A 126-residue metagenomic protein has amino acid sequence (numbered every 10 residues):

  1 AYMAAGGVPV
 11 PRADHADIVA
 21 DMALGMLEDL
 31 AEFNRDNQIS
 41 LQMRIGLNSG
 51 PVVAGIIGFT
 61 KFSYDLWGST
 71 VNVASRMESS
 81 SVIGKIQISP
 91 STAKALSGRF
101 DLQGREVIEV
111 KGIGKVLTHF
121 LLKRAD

Functional and structural regions predicted by a protein language model:
A1-I18, E32-V71, L96-R99, V116-F120: Catalytic core of nucleotidyl cyclases, primarily class III adenylyl/guanylyl cyclases
D17-L24, E28: Amphipathic alpha-helical segments that line or abut small-molecule/effector binding pockets and mediate allosteric
M26, G46-L47, P90: Histidine- and acidic-residue-rich, metal-dependent catalytic cores
E28, E32-R35, S79: Regular, well-ordered alpha-helical segments
V52-A54, K61, D65, A74 (+1 more regions): Cytosolic regulatory/linker segments at or just downstream of nucleotide-handling modules in signal-transduction
